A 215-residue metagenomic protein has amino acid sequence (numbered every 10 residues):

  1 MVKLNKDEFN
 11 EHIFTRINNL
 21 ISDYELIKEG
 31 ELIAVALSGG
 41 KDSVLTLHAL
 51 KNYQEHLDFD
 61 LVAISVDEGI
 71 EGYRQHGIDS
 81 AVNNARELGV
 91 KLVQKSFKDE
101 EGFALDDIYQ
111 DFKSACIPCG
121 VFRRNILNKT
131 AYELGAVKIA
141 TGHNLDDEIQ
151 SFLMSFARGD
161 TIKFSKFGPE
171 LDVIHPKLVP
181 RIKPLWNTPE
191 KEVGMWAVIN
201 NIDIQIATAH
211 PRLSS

Functional and structural regions predicted by a protein language model:
V2-K166, E170, N187-I199: ATP-dependent adenylation/nucleotidyltransferase module used to activate substrates
K95, I202-P211: Conserved S-adenosyl-L-methionine
E170-I182: Helix-loop-strand module that forms the ligand-binding subsite of alpha/beta enzymes
P180-P184, A207-R212: Short, glycine/charged-rich beta-strand-loop motifs at protein surfaces that mediate ligand recognition and catalysis
A197, R212-S215: RNase H-like two-metal-ion nuclease catalytic core shared by retroviral integrases and related mobile-element nucleases
